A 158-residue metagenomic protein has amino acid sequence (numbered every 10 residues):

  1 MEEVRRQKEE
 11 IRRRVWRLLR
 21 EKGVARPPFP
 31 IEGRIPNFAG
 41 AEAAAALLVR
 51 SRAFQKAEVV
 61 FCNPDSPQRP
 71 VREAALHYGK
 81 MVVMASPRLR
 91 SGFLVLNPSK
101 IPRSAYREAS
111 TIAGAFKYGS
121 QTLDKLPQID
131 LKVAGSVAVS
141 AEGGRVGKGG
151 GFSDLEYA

Functional and structural regions predicted by a protein language model:
M1-S120, K125-Q128: N-terminal active-site beta-alpha-beta segment that forms phosphate/nucleotide-binding and substrate-recognition loops
L126-A158: Active-site beta-strand/loop microenvironment that shapes enzyme catalytic pockets
